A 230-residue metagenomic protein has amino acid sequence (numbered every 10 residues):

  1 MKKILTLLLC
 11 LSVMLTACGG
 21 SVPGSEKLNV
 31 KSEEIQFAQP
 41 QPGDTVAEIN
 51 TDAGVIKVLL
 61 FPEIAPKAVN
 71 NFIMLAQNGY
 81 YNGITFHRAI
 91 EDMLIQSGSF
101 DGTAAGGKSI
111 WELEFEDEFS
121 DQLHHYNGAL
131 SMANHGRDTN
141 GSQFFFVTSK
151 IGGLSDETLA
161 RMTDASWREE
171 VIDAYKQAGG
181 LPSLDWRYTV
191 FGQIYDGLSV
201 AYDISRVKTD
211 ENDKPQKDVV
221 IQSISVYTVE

Functional and structural regions predicted by a protein language model:
K2-S21: Sec-dependent N-terminal signal peptides of Gram-positive bacterial secreted proteins and lipoproteins
C18-E230: Cyclophilin-like peptidyl-prolyl cis-trans isomerases
